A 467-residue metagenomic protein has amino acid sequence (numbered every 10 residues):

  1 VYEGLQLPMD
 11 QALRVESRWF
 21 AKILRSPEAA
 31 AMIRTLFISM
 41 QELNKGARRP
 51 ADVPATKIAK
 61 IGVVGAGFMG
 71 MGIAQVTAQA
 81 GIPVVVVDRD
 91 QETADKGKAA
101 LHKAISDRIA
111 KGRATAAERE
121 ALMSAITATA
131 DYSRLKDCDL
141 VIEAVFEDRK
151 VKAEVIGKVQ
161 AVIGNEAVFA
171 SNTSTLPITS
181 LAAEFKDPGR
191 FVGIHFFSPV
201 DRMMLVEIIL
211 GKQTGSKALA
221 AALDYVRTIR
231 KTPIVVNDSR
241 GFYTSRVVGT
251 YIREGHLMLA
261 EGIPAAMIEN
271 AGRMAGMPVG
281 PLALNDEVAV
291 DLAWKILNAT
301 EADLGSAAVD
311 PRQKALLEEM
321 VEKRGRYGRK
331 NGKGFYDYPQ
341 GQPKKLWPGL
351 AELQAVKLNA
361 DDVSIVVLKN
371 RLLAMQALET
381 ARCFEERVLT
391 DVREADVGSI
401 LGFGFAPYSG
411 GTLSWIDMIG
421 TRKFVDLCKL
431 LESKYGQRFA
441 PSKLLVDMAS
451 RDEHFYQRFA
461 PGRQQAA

Functional and structural regions predicted by a protein language model:
V1-A467: N-terminal glycine-rich phosphate-binding loop for ADP-containing cofactors
